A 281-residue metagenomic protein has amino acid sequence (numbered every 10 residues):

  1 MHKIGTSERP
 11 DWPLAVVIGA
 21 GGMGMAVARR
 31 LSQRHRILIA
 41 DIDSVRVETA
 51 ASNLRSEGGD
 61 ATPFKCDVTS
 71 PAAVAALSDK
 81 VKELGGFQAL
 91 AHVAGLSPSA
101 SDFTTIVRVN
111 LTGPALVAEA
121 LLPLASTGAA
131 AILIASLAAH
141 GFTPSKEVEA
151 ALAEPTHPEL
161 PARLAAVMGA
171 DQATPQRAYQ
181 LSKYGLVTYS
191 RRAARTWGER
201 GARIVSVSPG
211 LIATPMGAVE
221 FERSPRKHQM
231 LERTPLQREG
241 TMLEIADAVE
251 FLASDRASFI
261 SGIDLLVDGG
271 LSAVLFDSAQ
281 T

Functional and structural regions predicted by a protein language model:
H2-L38: Canonical Rossmann dinucleotide-binding motif of NAD(H)/NADP(H)-dependent dehydrogenases/reductases, specifically
H2-R9, S261-T281: Short C-terminal tail/terminal secondary-structure segment of NAD(P)H-dependent dehydrogenase/reductase domains
L54-A72: Rossmann-fold cofactor-recognition segment
G95-A100, T127-E199, L211-I212: Catalytic loop of short-chain dehydrogenase/reductase
G198, R203, I260-G262: Short, small/polar-rich loop/turn modules that mediate ligand/substrate recognition or access, typified
P209-V219: Short, flexible catalytic-loop segment of classical short-chain dehydrogenase/reductase
R238-V267, S272: C-terminal substrate-recognition "lid" of short-chain dehydrogenase/reductases
